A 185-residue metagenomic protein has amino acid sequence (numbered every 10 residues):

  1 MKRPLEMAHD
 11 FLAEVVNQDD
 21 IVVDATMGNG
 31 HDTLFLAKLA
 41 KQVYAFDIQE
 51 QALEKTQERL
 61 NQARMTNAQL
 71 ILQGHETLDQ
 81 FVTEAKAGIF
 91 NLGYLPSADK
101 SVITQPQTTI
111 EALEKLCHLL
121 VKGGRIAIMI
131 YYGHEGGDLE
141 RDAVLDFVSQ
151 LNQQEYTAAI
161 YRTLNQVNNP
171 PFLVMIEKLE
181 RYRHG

Functional and structural regions predicted by a protein language model:
M1-I21: S-adenosyl-L-methionine
N17, M65, L120-K122: Helix-to-beta-strand junctions that scaffold the AdoMet/dcAdoMet cofactor pocket in Class I SAM-dependent enzymes
N29-A40: Conserved SAM-binding loop of SAM-dependent methyltransferases across substrates and taxa, primarily the Class I
Q42-D47: Conserved SAM-binding motif I beta-strand of class I
E54-E84: S-adenosyl-L-methionine
G93-E111: Mobile active-site "lid"/loop adjacent to the S-adenosyl-L-methionine
L119, G123-I130: Conserved beta-strand signature within the Rossmann-like core of class I S-adenosyl-L-methionine
G137-G185: Class I S-adenosyl-L-methionine
